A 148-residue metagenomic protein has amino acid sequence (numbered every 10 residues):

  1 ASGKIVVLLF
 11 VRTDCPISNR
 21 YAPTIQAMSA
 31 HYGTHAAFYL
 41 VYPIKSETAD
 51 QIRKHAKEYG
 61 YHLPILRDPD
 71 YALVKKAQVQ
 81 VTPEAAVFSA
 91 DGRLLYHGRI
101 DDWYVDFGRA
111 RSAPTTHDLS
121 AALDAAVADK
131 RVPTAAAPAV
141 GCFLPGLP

Functional and structural regions predicted by a protein language model:
A1-N19, Y39, L123: Short active-site neighborhood of thiol/selenol oxidoreductases, capturing the structured segment around
V6-L9, A37-Y42, P64-R67, H97: Structural recognition of the beta-strand scaffold that forms the well-ordered cores of secreted hydrolase catalytic
R12-D14, L40-K45, F107-S112: Second-shell loop/turn segments in exported
R12-P23, K45-S46, A85, C142-P148: Short, thiol/selenol-centered motifs that function as redox-active sites or metal-ligating centers
P16-N19, S46, P64, A113-H117: Soluble non-cytosolic domains of exported or imported proteins
N19-Y59, R67-K76: Structural microenvironment flanking redox-active thiols in thiol-disulfide oxidoreductases
H55-H97, D102: Short, internal strand/loop/helix patches that form the active-site neighborhood or redox-interaction surface
S89-P148: Thiol-/selenol-based redox modules, centered on thioredoxin-like and closely related oxidoreductase domains
